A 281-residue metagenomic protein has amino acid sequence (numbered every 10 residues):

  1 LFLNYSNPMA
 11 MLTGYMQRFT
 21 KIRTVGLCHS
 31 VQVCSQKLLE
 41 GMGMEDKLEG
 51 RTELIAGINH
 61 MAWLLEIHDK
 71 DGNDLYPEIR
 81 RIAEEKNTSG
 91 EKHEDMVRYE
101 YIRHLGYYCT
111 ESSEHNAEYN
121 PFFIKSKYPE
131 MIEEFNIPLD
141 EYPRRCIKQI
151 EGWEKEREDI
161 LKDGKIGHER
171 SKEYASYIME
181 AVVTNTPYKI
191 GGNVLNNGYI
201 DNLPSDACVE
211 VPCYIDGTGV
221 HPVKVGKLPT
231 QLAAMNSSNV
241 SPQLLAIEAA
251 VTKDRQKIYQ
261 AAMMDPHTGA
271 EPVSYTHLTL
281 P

Functional and structural regions predicted by a protein language model:
L1-H60: Internal, well-ordered domain-core segments that constitute the primary functional module of diverse proteins
E40-L278: Long, compositionally biased stretches enriched for glycine and/or charged residues
